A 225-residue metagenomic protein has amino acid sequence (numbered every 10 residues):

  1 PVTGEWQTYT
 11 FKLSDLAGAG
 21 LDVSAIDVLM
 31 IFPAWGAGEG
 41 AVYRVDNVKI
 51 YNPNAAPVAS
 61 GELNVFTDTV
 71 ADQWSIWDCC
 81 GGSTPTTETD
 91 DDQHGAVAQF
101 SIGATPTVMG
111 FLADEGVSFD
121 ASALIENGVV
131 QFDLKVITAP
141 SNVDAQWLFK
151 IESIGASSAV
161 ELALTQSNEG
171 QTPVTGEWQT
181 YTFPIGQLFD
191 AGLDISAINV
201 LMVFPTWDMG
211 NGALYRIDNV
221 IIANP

Functional and structural regions predicted by a protein language model:
P1-P225: Beta-rich carbohydrate-recognition modules and glycan-binding surfaces
